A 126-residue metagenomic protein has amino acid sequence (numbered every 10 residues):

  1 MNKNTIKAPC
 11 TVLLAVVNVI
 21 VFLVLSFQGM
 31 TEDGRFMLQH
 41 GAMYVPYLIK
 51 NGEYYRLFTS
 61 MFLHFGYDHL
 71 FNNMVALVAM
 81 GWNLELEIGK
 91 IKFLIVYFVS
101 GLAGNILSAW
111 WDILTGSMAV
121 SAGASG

Functional and structural regions predicted by a protein language model:
M1-N4: Short, Lys/Arg-rich, polar N-terminal cytosolic tail immediately upstream of the first transmembrane signal-anchor
K7: Rossmann-like dinucleotide/phosphate-binding beta-alpha-beta segment
C10-A124: N-terminal TM1-TM2 helical hairpin plus the immediately adjacent luminal interfacial "cap"
